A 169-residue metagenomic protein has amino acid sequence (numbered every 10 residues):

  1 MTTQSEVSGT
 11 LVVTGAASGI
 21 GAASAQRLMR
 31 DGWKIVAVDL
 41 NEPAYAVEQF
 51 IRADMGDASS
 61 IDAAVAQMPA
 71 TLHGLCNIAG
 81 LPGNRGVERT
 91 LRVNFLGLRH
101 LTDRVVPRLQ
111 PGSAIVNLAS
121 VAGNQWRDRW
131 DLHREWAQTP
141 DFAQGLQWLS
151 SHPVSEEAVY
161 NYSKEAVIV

Functional and structural regions predicted by a protein language model:
T3-I35: Canonical Rossmann dinucleotide-binding motif of NAD(H)/NADP(H)-dependent dehydrogenases/reductases, specifically
T14, L72-G80, S113-S120: Rossmann-fold scaffold of SDR-type NAD(P)-dependent oxidoreductases
A22, Q26, L98-R99, E165-V169: Conserved active-site helix of classical SDR/Rossmann-fold NAD(P)-dependent CH-OH oxidoreductases
D31-Y45: Conserved glycine-rich Rossmann-like NAD(P)H-binding loop of the short-chain dehydrogenase/reductase
A46-S59: Rossmann-fold cofactor-recognition segment
P82-G83, A114-V169: Catalytic loop of short-chain dehydrogenase/reductase
T90-L91: A hydrophobic alpha-helix adjacent to the NAD(P)-binding/active-site core of NAD(P)-dependent oxidoreductases, strongly
